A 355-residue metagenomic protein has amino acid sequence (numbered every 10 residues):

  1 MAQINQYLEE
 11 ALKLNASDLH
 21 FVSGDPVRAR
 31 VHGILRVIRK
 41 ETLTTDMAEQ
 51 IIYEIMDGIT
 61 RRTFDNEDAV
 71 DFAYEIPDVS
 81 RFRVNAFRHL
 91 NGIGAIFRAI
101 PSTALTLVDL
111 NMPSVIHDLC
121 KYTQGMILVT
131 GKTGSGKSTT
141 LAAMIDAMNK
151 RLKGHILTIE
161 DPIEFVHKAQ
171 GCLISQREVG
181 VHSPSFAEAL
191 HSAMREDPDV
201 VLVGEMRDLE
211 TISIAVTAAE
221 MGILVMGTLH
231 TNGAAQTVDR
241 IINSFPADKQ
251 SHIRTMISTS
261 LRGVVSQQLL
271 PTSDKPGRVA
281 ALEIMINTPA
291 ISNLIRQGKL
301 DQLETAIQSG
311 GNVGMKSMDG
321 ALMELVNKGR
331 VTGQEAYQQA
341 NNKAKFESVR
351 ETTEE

Functional and structural regions predicted by a protein language model:
M1-E355: Short, flexible helix-loop junctions that flank or precede catalytic/ligand sites
